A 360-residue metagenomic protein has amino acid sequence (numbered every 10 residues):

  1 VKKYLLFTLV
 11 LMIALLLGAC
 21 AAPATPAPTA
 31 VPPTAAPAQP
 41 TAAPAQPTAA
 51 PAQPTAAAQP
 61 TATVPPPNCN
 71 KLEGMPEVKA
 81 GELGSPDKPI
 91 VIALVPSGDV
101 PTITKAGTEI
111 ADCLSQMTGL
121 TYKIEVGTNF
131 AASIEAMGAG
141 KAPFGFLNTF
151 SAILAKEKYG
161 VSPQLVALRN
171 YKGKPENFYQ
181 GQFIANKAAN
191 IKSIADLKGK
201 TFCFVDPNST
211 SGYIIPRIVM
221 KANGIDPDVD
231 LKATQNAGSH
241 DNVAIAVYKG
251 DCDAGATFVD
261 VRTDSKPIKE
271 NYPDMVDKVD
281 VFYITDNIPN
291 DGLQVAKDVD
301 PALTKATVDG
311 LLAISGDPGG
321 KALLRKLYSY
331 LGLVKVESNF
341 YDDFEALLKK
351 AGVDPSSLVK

Functional and structural regions predicted by a protein language model:
L15-A19: C-terminal motif of bacterial Sec signal peptides marking the signal peptidase cleavage site
C20-P67, M75: Ser/Thr-rich, Proline-interspersed low-complexity disordered segments
A62-L94, G98-E109, V295-K360: An extracytoplasmic/periplasmic, membrane-proximal ligand-sensing/linker region
P76-I153: Extracytoplasmic small-molecule ligand-binding "clamshell" domains of the periplasmic binding protein/Venus flytrap
V95, L165-Q180, A237, E270-V308 (+1 more regions): Periplasmic-binding protein-like
A131-G145, T149, L154, K158-Y159 (+3 more regions): Short helices/loops that flank or line small-molecule/ion binding pockets
Q180, A185-D206: Flexible hinge/capping segments at coil-to-helix
A189, T201-A302: Pocket-lining segment of extracytoplasmic ligand-binding domains
